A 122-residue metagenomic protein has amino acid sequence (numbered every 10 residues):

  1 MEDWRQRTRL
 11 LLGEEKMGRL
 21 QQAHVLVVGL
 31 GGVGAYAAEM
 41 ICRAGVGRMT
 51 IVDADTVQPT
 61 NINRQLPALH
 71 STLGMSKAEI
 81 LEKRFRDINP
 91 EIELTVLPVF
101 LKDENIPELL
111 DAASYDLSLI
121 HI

Functional and structural regions predicted by a protein language model:
M1-V25: N-terminal charged helix/coil linker that caps or initiates catalytic domains
H24, D116-L117: Structural motif
H24-C42, T50-D53: Glycine-rich adenosine-cofactor-binding loop
I51-I88: Glycine-rich phosphate-binding loop and adjoining beta1-alpha1-beta2 segment of Rossmann-like nucleotide-binding folds
S76-Y115: A structured beta-alpha segment of the ubiquitous adenosine-cofactor-binding alpha/beta core
I120-I122: Conserved small/polar residues in nucleotide/adenosyl-binding loops
